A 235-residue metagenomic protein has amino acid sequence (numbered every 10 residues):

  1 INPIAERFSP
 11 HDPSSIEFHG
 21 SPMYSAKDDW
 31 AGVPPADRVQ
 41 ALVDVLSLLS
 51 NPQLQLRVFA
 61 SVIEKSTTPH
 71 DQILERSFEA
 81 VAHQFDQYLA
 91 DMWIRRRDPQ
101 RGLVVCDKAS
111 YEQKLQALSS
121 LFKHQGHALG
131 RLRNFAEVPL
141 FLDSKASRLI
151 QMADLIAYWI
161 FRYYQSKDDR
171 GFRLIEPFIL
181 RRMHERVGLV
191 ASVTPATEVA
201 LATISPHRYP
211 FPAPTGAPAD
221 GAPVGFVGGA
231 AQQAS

Functional and structural regions predicted by a protein language model:
I1-S235: Phosphate-ester processing/binding pockets and catalytic centers
